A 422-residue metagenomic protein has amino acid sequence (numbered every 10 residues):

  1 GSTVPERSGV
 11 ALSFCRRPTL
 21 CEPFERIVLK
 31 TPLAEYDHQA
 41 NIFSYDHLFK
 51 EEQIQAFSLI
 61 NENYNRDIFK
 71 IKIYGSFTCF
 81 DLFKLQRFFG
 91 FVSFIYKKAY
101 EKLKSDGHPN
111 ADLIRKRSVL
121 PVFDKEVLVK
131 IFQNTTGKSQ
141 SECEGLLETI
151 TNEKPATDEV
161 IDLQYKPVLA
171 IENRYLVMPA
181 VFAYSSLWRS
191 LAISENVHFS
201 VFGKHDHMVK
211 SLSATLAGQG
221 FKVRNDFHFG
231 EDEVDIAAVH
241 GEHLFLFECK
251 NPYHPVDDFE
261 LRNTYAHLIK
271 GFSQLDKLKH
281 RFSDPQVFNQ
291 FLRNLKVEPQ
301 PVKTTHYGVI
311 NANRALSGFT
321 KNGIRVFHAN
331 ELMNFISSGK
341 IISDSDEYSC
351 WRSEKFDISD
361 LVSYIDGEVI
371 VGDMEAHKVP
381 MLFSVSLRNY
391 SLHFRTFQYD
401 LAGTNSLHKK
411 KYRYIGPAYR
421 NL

Functional and structural regions predicted by a protein language model:
G1-G203, K210, A214, G218 (+2 more regions): Acidic, metal-dependent phosphodiester-chemistry machinery of nucleic-acid enzymes
F202, D206, K210, A214 (+2 more regions): Short, well-ordered alpha-helical segments
L212-E231, V239: A short acidic/basic microdomain associated with nuclease active sites
K222-R224, L244, T305: Hydrophobic anchor at the start of a short beta-strand that flanks the dinucleotide cofactor-binding loop
H228, N251, A312: Residues that form or immediately flank small-molecule/cofactor binding pockets and catalytic motifs
A238-V256: Active-site beta-strand-loop-beta-strand hairpin of nuclease catalytic cores that positions key catalytic residues
N251-V309: Catalytic cores of nucleic-acid endonucleases
